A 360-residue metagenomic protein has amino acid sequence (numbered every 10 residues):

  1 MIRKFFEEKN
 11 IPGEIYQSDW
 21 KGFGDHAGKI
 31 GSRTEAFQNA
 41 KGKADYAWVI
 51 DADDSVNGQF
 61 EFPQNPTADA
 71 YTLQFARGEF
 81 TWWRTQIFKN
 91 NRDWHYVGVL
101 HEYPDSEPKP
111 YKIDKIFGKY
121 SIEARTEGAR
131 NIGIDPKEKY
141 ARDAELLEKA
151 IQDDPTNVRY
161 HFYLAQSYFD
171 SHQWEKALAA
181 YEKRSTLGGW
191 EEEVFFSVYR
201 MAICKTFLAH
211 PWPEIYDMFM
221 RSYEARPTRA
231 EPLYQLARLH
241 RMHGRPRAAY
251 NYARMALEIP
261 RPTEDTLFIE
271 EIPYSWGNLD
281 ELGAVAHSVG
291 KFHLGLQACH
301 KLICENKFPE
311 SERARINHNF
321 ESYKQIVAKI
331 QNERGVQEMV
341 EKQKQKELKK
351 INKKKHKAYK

Functional and structural regions predicted by a protein language model:
M1-Q17, N251-E258: Acidic donor-binding segment of Leloir-type glycosyltransferases
G24-F37, Y46, D54-A179, G189 (+3 more regions): Catalytic-site signature of metal-activated, phosphate-bearing donor transferases, centered on the GT-A/GT-A-like
P155, G189-E192, P227, R261 (+1 more regions): Short coil turns that delineate tetratricopeptide repeat
R159, E192-F196, E231, G277 (+2 more regions): Start-of-helix register in tetratricopeptide repeats
Y163, R200, Q235-R238, E281 (+1 more regions): "A position-specific structural signal for the A-helix of alpha-solenoid helical repeats
S171, L208-A209, H243, V289 (+1 more regions): Structural motif corresponding to the intra-repeat A-B loop/turn of tetratricopeptide repeats
